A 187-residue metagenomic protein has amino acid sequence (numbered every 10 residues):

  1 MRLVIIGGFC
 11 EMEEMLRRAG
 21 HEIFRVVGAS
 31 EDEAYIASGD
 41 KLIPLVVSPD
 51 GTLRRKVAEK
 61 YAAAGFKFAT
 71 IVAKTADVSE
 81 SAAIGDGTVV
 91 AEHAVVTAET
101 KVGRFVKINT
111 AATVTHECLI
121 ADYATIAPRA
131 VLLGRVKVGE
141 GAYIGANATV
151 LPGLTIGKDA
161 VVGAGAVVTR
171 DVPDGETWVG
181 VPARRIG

Functional and structural regions predicted by a protein language model:
M1-K74: Terminal amphipathic alpha-helical/low-complexity segments used for targeting or macromolecular assembly
V27, K56, V131, I186-G187: Small/flexible residues
I71-I186: Structural signal for interior beta-strand "rungs" in well-ordered beta-sheet cores of soluble enzyme domains
